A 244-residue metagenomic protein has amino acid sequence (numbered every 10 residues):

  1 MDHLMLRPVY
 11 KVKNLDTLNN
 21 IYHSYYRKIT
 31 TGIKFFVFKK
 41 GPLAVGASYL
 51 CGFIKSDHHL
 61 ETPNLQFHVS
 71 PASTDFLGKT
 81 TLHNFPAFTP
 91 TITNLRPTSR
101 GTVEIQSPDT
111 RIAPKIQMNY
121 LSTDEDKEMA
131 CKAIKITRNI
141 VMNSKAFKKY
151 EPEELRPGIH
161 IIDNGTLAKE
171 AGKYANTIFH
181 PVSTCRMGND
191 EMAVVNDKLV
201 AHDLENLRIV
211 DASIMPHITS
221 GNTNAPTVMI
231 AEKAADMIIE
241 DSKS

Functional and structural regions predicted by a protein language model:
M1-N14, F88-A146, K169-S244: C-terminal structured subdomain/cap of oxidoreductase catalytic cores
M1-N84, N139-A146, I161-G165, K169-K173 (+2 more regions): Mid-to-C-terminal "cap/lid" subdomains and adjacent gly/pro-rich loops that border and regulate access to redox
H68, A133, K148-Y150: Mobile, glycine/GP-rich and aromatic-enriched active-site lid/loop segments adjacent to catalytic centers
K148-I159: Short, glycine/acidic-rich hinge or "gate" loops at secondary-structure transitions that mediate conformational
